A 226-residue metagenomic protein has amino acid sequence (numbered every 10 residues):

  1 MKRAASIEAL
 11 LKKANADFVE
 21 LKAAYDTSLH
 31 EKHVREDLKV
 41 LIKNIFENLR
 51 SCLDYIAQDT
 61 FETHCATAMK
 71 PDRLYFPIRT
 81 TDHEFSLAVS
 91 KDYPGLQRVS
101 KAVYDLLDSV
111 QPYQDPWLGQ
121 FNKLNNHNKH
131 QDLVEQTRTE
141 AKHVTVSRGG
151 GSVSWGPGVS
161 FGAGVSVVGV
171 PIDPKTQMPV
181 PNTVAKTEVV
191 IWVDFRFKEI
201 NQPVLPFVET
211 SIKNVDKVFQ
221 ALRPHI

Functional and structural regions predicted by a protein language model:
M1-I226: Acidic, Ser/Thr/Gly/Pro-rich intrinsically disordered interaction regions
